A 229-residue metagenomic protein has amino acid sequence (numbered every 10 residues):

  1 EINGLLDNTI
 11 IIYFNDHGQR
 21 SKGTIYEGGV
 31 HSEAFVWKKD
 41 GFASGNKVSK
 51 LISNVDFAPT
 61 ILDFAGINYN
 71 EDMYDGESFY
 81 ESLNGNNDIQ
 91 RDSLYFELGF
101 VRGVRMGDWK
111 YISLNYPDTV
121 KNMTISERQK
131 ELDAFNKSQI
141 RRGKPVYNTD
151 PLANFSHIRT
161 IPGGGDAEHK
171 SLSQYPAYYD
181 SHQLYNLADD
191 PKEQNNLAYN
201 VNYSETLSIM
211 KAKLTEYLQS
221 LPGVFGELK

Functional and structural regions predicted by a protein language model:
E1-I2, N8, S21-M73, E77-D88 (+1 more regions): Substrate-binding rim/cap in mid-to-C-terminal beta-strand-loop elements of soluble/periplasmic
I10-F14, A34-V36, T60, S93-F96 (+3 more regions): Structural recognition of the beta-strand scaffold that forms the well-ordered cores of secreted hydrolase catalytic
H17-G18: Active-site metal-binding loops of divalent metal-dependent hydrolases
S21-K22, Q90-R91, E168-S173: Short, P/G- and charge-enriched loop/turn segments at secondary-structure junctions
E27, E97-A198: C-terminal, low-complexity/hydrophilic appendages and adjacent surface loops of extracellular/periplasmic anionic
I52-P59, E77, Y179-H182, P191 (+3 more regions): A structural signal for well-ordered alpha-helical segments within the folded catalytic domains of diverse enzymes
Y74-R105, T206: Conserved, well-structured beta-alpha core segment at the onset of a catalytic domain
L214-L228: Bilobed periplasmic-binding protein-like "clamshell/Venus-flytrap" ligand-binding domains
